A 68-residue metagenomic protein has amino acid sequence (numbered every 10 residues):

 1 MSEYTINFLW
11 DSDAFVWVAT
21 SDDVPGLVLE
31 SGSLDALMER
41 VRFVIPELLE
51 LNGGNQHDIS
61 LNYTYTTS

Functional and structural regions predicted by a protein language model:
M1-N7, D13, V24, D35-S68: Short, charged, surface-exposed hinge/linker loops at domain edges that act as mobile lids or interdomain connectors
F15-V18: Short aromatic-glycine-enriched beta-strand elements
S21: Active-site beta-strand termini and strand-to-loop segments that position acidic
L27: General nucleic-acid-binding
